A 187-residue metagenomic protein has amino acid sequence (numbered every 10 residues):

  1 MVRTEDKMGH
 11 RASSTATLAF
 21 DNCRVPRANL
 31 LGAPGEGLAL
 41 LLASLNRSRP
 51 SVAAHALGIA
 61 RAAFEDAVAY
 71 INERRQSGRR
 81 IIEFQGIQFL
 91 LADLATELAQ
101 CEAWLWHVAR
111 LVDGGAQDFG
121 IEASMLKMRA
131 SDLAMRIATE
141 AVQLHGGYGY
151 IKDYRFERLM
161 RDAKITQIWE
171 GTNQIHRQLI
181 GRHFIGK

Functional and structural regions predicted by a protein language model:
M1-R24: Flexible, small-/acidic-enriched active-site or ligand-binding loops
T17-N22, G35-E36, L42-K187: Alpha-helical interface subdomain recognition
N29-P34: Cytochrome P450 core scaffold surrounding the K-helix E-X-X-R motif and the conserved "meander" helix-loop region
